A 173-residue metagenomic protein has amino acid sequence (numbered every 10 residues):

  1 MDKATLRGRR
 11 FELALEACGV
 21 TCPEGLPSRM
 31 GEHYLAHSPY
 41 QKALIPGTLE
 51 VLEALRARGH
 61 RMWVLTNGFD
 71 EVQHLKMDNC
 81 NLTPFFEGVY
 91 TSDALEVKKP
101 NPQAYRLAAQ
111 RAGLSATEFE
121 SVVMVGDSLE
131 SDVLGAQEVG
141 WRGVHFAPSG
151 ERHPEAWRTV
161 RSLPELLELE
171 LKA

Functional and structural regions predicted by a protein language model:
M1-H33: A metal-dependent, Asp-based hydrolase signature
A4-T5, E24, E32, A36-V64: Short, acidic loop-to-helix structural element flanking the phosphoryl-transfer center in phosphate-processing enzymes
E16, L35, P39, T91-A94: A broad detector of the eukaryotic-type serine/threonine protein kinase catalytic domain
G25, L49, E53-R56, W63-L65 (+1 more regions): Asp-based, Mg2+/Mn2+-dependent phosphohydrolase catalytic module
